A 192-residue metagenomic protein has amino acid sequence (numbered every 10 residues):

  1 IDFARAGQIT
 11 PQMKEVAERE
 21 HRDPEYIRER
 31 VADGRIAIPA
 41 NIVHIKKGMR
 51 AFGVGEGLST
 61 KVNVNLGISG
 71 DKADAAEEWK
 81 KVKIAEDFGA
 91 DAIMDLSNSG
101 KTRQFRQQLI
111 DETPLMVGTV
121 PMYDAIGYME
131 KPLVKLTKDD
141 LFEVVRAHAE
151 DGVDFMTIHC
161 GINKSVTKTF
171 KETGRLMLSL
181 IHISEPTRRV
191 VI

Functional and structural regions predicted by a protein language model:
F3-R50: An N-cap/entry alpha-helix motif that binds or orients negatively charged groups
R30, K80-M94, D151: Catalytic domains of carbohydrate-active enzymes, especially glycoside hydrolases
I42-H44, G67-I68, S97-K101, V120-M129 (+1 more regions): Short, ordered loop/turn segments at secondary-structure junctions
T60-E77, A125-D140, R188-R189: Active-site mouth loops of central-metabolism enzymes
T60-L66, A92-D95, V117-P121, M156-I158: Hydrophobic faces of well-ordered beta-strands that scaffold small-molecule active sites in alpha/beta enzyme cores
S97-P114, N163-M177: Active-site-adjacent beta->alpha loops and helix N-cap segments on the catalytic face of soluble alpha/beta enzymes
E130-C160: Phosphate/diphosphate-binding loops
H182-I192: Single conserved hydrophobic/aromatic residue that forms the stacking wall/gate of nucleotide- or nucleobase-binding
